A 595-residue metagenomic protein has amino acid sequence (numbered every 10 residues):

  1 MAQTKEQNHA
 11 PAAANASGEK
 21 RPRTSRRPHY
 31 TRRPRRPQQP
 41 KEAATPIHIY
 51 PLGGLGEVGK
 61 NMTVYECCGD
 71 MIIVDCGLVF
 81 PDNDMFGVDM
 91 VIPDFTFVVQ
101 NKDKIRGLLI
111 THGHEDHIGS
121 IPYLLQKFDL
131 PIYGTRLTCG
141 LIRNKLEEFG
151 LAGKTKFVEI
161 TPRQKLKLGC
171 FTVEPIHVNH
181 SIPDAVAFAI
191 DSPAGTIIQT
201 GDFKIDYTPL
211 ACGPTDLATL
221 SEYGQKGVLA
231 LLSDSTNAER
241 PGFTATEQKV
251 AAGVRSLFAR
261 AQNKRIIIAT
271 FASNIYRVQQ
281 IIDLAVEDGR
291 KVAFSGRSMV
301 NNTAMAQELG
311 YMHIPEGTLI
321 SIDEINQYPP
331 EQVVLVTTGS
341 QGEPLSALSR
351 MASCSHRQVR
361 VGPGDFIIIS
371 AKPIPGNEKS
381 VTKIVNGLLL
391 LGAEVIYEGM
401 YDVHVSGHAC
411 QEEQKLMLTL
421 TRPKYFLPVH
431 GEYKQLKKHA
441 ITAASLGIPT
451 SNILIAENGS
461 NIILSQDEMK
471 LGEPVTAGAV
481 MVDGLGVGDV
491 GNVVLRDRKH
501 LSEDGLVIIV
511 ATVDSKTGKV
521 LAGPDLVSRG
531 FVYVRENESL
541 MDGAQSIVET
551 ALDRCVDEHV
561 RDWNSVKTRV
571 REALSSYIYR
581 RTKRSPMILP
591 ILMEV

Functional and structural regions predicted by a protein language model:
M1-A43: Intrinsically disordered, low-complexity RNA-associated tracts
R32-L109, H114-Y328, S346-R360, K379-K383: His/Asp/Glu-rich metal-coordinating catalytic cores of metallo-dependent phosphodiesterases/hydrolases acting on
L55, V79-D89, P93, K104-I105 (+6 more regions): A glycine- and charged-residue-rich anion-binding loop/surface
P131, L427, L589: Short glycine-rich phosphate-binding loop at a beta-alpha junction
L146, A443, I578: Conserved hydrophobic residues forming the short capping helix/wall of the S-adenosyl-L-methionine
T161, E457, R584-I588: Short Gly/Ser/Thr- and Asp/Glu-enriched loop/turn motifs at secondary-structure junctions
R240-S370, I374-G543, I547-H559, K567 (+1 more regions): Hard-cation-handling environments
H559-V595: C-terminal tails and terminal domains of large nucleic-acid-associated and other macromolecular-machine proteins
